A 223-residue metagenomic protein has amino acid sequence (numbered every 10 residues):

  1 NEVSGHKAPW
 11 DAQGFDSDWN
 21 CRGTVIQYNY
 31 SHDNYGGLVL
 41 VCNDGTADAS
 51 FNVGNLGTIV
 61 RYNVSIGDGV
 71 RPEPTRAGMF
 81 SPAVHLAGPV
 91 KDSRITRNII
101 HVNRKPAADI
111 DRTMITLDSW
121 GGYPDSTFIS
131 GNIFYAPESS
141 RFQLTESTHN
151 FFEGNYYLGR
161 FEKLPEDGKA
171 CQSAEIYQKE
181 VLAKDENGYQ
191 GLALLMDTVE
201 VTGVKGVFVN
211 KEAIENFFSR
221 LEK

Functional and structural regions predicted by a protein language model:
N1-G203, F208-E212, F218-L221: Glycine- and acidic/polar-rich repeat regions and solenoidal domains
